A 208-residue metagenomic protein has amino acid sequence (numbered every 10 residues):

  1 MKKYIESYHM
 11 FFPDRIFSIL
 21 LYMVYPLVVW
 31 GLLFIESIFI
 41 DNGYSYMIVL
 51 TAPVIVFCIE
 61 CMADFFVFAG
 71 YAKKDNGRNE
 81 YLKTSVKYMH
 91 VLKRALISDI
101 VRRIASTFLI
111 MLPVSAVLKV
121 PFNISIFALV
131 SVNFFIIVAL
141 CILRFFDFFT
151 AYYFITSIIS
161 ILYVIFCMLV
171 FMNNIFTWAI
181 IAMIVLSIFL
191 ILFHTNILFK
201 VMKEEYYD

Functional and structural regions predicted by a protein language model:
M1-G77, V91-D208: Hydrophobic alpha-helical transmembrane segments of membrane proteins
K83-M89: Short helix-to-coil transition segments within interhelical loops that connect adjacent transmembrane helices
